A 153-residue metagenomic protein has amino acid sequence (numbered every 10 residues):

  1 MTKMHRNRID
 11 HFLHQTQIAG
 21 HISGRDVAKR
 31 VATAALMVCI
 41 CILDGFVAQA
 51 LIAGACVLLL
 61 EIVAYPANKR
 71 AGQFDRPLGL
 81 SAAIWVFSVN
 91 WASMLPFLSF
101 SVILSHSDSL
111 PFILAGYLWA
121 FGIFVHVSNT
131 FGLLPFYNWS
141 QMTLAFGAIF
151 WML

Functional and structural regions predicted by a protein language model:
M1-I9: Short, charged cytosolic
R8, A19-H21, G116: Generic hydrophobic, helix-prone segments enriched in Leu/Val/Ile
H11, R30-V31, V47, L118-F121 (+1 more regions): Short hydrophobic/aromatic segments of transmembrane alpha-helices and their interfaces
L13-Q17: Alpha-helical transmembrane segments and their immediate interhelical/interface regions in integral membrane proteins
I18-F74: Hydrophobic alpha-helical transmembrane segments of multi-pass membrane proteins
I42-F46, K69-R76, V102-L110, L134: Transmembrane helix-loop junctions in multipass membrane proteins, especially transporters and channels
F74-N90: Juxtamembrane helix-capping/reentrant segments at transmembrane boundaries
F87-L153: Hydrophobic transmembrane alpha-helices
